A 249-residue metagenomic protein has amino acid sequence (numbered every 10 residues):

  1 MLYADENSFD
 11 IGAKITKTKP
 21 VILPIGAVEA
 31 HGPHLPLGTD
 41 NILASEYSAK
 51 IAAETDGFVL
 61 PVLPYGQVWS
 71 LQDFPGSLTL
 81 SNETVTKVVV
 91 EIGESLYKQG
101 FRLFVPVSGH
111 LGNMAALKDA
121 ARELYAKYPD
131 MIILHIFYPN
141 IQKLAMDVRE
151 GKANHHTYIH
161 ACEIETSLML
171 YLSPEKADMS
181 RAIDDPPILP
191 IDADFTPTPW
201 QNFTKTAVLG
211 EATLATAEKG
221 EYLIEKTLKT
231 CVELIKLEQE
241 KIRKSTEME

Functional and structural regions predicted by a protein language model:
M1-E83, K87-V105, L111-E249: Extended, histidine- and acidic-residue-enriched regions that form the cofactor-binding/catalytic faces
